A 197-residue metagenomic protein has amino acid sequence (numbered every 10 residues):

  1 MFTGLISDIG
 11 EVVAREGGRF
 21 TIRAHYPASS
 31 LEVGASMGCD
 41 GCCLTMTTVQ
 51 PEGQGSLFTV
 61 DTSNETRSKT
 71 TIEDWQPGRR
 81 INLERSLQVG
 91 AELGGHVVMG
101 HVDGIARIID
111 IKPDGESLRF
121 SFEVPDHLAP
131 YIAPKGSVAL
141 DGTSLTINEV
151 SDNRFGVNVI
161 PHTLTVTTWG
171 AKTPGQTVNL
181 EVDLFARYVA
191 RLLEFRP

Functional and structural regions predicted by a protein language model:
M1-P197: Conserved loop->alpha-helix
